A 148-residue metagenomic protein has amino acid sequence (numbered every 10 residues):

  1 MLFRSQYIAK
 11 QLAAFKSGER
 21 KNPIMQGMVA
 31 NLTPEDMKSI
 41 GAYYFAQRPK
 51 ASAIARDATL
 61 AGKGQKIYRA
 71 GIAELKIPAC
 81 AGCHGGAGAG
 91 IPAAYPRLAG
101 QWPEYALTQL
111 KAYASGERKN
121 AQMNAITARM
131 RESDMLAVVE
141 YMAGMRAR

Functional and structural regions predicted by a protein language model:
S5-A61, Q65-K66: Extracytoplasmic c-type cytochrome modules immediately beyond a signal peptide or single-pass transmembrane anchor
Q6, G27, E35-K38, A89 (+4 more regions): Surface-exposed, polar/charged faces of alpha-helical domains in mature secreted/periplasmic/lumenal proteins
Q6-Y7, A13, S17-P23, R56 (+2 more regions): Extended intrinsically disordered, low-complexity coil regions enriched in Ser, Thr, Gly, Ala and often Pro
A9-K10, R69-A81, A93-T108: Sequence context surrounding c-type heme c attachment/ligation sites in exported
K16, H84, A114, A143-R146: Protein kinase-like catalytic domain
A30-S52, K63, E104, Q109 (+1 more regions): C-terminal capping alpha-helices of c-type cytochrome domains
D57-A89: Sequence/structural segment immediately N-terminal to covalent heme-attachment motifs in c-type and related
